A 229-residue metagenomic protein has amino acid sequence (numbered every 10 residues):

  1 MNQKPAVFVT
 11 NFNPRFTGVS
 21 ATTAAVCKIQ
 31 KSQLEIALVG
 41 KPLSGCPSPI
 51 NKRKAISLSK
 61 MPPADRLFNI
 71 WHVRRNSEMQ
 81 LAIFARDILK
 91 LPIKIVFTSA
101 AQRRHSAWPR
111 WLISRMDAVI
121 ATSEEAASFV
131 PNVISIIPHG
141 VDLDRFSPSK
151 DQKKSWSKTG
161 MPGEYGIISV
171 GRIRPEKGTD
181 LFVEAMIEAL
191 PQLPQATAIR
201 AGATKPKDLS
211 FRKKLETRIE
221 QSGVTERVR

Functional and structural regions predicted by a protein language model:
M1-K4, K150-G166, Q192: Nucleotide-sugar donor-binding and catalytic loop/hinge architecture of NDP-sugar-dependent glycosyltransferases
P14, V170-R174, T204-K207: Short donor-sugar binding/catalytic loops of nucleotide-sugar-dependent glycosyltransferases, especially enzymes
V73-E78: Short His-centered aromatic/hydrophobic patch
I88, R212-R229: Nucleotide-activated donor-binding/catalytic signature segment of Leloir-type glycosyltransferases, i.e., the conserved
I93-S99, R103-D117: A conserved, positively charged/aromatic
I113-Q152, M161-P162: Donor nucleotide-sugar binding/catalytic pocket of nucleotide-sugar-dependent glycosyltransferases
K158-K177, V183-E188, I199: Conserved donor-binding/catalytic core segment of Leloir-type glycosyltransferases
T197-K213: Glycosyltransferase donor-sugar binding loop
